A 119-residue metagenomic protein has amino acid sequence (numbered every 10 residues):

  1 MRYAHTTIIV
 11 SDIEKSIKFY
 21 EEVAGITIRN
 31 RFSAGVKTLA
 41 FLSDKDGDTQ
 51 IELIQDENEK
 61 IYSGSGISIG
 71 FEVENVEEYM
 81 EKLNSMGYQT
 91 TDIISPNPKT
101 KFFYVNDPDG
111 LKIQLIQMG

Functional and structural regions predicted by a protein language model:
M1-K15, I67-I69, G119: N-terminal beta-strand motif that seeds the catalytic metal site of vicinal oxygen chelate
M1-R2, I61-G66, P96-N97: Short glycine-enriched loop/turn motifs at secondary-structure junctions
I8-D48: Core segments of cupin and vicinal oxygen chelate
D12-I13, E74-E77: Helix N-cap motif at beta-to-alpha junctions
F19, E77-K82: Short amphipathic alpha-helices within nucleic acid-binding modules
L39, G70, F102-Y104: Short hydrophobic/aromatic beta-strand element in the GNAT-like acyltransferase core that lines or flanks the acyl-donor
G47-I51, G110-I113: Short, charged/polar, Gly/Pro-enriched secondary-structure boundary elements
M80-G119: Vicinal oxygen chelate
